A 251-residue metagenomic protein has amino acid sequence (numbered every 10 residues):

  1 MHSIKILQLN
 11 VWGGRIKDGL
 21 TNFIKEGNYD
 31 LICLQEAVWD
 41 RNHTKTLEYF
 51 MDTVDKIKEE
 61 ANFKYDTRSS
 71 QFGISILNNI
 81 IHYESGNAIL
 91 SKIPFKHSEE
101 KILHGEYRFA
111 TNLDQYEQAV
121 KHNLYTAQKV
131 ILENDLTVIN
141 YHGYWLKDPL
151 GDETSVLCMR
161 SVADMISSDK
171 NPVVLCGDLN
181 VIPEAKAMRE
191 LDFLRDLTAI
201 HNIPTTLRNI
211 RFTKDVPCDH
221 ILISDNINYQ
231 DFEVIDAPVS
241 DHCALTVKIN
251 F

Functional and structural regions predicted by a protein language model:
M1-L31, N79-F251: Active-site regions of metal-assisted phosphoester/phosphodiester hydrolases, unifying DNase/endonuclease modules
G27-N42: Short, conserved active-site loops that position catalytic residues or coordinate cofactors/metal ions across diverse
I32-L34, D55-E60, S98-E100: Conserved long hydrophobic alpha-helices within structured protein cores
E36, S70, D225: Short secondary-structure boundary segments
V38-E60, S75-E84, P183-D192: Metal-dependent catalytic neighborhoods of phosphoester/phosphodiester hydrolases
T53-S70, T206-F212: Short hydrophobic interaction/assembly module
N62-L77, E99-E106: A short, structured active-site edge motif that brings together acidic residues
